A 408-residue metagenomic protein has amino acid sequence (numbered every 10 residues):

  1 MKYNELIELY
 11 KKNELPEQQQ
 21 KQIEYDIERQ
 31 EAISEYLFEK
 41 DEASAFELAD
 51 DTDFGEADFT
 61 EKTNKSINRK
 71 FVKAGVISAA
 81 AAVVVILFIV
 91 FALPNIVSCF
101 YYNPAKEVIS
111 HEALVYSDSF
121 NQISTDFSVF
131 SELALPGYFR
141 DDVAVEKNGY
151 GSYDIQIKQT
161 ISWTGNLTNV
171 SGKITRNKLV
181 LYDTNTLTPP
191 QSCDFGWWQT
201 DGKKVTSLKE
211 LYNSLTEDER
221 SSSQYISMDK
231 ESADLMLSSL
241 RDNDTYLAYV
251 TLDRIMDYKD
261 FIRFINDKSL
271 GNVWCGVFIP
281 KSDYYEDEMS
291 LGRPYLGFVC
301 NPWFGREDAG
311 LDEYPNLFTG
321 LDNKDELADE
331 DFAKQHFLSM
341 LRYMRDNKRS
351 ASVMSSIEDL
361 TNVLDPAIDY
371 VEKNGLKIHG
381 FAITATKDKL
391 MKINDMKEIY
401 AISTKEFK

Functional and structural regions predicted by a protein language model:
M1-E8, E28-S34, L48-S66: Short, charge-enriched, intrinsically disordered boundary segments that mark the beginning of a structured element
E14-F38: N-terminal amphipathic alpha-helical interaction or autoinhibitory segments
T52-S66, V97-F195: N-terminal, intrinsically disordered, polar/charged segments of Gram-positive cell-envelope systems that serve as
I77-P94: Hydrophobic membrane-insertion alpha-helices, especially the h-region of bacterial N-terminal signal peptides
T160-E313: Extracytoplasmic beta-rich ectodomain segments of secreted or membrane-anchored proteins
G276-P366: Charged, low-complexity helical/coil segments in non-catalytic cytosolic or luminal regions
L360-I378: Acidic, glycine-rich flexible loop segments
T384, K389-K405: Short acidic amphipathic segments
